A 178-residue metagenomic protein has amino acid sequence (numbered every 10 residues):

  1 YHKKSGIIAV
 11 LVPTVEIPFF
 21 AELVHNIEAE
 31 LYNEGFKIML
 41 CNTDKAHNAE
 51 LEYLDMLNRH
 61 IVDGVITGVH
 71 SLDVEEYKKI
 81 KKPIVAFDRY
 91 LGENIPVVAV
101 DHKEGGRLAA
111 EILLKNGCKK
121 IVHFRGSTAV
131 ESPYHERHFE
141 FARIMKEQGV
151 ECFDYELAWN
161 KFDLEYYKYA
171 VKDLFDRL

Functional and structural regions predicted by a protein language model:
Y1-H25, E34-F36, D44, M56-R59: N-terminal helix-turn-helix/winged-helix DNA-binding helices and compositionally similar short basic alpha-helical
K4, V15-E16, K45, L72 (+2 more regions): Short, glycine/serine-rich, charged loops/turns that create anion-binding and catalytic segments at active sites
G6, D63, C118-I121: Short acidic/polar active-site loop segments enriched in Thr and Asp
V12, V69, R125: Residues that line or immediately flank small-molecule/substrate-binding pockets and catalytic motifs
P18, N48, S132: Residues that form or flank phosphate/diphosphate-binding pockets in enzymes that use nucleotide phosphates
A21-L23, E52, H135-E136, Y169: Generic recognition of short, well-ordered alpha-helical segments
A29-E34, N58, K79-A86, L91-L178: Bacterial carbohydrate/catabolite-sensing allosteric modules
A29-V74: Central regulatory/effector-binding core of bacterial HTH transcription factors
